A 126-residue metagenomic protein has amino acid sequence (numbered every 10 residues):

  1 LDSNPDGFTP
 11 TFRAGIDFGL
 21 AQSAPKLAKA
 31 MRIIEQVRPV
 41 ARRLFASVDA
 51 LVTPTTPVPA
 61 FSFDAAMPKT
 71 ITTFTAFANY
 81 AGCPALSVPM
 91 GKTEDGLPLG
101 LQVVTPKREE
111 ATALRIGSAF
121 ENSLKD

Functional and structural regions predicted by a protein language model:
L1-R42, S87-G100: Short helix-loop capping/hinge segments that flank enzyme active sites or metal/cofactor-binding pockets
D2, P68, K107-E110: Short, conserved loop/turn and helix-capping segments at secondary-structure boundaries that abut family-defining
A28, R32, Y80-D126: Structural helix-boundary/capping segments
K29, P57-A76: Short, surface-exposed loop/helix-turn segments at secondary-structure junctions that function as lids/hinges flanking
V40-L44, T72, A119-D126: Generic non-transmembrane alpha-helical segments
D49: Conserved acidic residues
